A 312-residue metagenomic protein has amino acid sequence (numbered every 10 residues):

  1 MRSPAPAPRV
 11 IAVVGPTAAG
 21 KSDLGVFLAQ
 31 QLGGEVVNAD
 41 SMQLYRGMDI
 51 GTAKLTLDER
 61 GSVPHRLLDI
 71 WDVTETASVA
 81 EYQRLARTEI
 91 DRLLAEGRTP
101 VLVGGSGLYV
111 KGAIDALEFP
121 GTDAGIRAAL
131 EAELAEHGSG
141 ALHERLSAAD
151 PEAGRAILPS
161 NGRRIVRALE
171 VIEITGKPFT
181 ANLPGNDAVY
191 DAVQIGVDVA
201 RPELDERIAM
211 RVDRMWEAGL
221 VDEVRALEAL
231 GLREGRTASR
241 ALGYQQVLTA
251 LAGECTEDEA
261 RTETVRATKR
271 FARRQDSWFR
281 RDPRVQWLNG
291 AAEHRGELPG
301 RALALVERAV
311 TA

Functional and structural regions predicted by a protein language model:
M1-A312: Phosphate/pyrophosphate-binding catalytic cores of soluble transferases and nucleic-acid-acting enzymes
